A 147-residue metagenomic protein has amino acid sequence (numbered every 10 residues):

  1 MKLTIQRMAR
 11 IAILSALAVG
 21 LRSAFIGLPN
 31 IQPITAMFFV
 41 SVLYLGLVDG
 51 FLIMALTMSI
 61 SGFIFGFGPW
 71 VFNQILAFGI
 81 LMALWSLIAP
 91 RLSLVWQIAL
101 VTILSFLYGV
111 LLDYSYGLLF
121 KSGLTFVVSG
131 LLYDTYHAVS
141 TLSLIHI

Functional and structural regions predicted by a protein language model:
M1-V40, Y44, V48-L52: Hydrophobic transmembrane alpha-helices
A12, A16, G20, S59 (+4 more regions): Generic alpha-helical transmembrane segments of integral inner-membrane proteins, especially permease/transport modules
V19-Q32, A55-I88, L118-F120: Interfacial aromatic-anchored transmembrane helix boundaries in multi-pass membrane proteins
T35, S41, D49, I53-M54 (+3 more regions): Pore-lining transmembrane helices
L43-G46, L84-R91: Structural signal for the C-terminal ends of transmembrane alpha-helices and the immediately following loop
L52-S61, Q97-S105: Central hydrophobic cores of alpha-helical transmembrane segments in multi-pass integral membrane proteins
G68-F72, R91-I145: Membrane-embedded alpha-helical hairpins and interfacial helices in multi-pass inner-membrane proteins
